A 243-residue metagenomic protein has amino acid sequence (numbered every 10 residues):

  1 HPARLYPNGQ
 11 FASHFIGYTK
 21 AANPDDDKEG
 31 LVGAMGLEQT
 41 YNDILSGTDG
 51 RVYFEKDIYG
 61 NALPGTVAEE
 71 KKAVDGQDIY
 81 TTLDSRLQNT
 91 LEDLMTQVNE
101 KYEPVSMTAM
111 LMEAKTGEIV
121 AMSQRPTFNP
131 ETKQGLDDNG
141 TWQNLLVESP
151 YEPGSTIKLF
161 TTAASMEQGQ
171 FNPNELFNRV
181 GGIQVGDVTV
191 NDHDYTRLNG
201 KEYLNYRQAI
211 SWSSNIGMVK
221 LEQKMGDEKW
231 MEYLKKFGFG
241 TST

Functional and structural regions predicted by a protein language model:
H1-G76: Small/polar-residue-rich segments within soluble enzyme cores
G9, S13-G17, M35, Q39 (+11 more regions): Solvent-exposed, polar/charged alpha-helical surfaces in well-ordered, non-transmembrane soluble domains, broadly
G9-H14, D75-I79, V105-T108, P173 (+1 more regions): Envelope-exposed proteins and targeting segments
H14-Y18, Y80-T82, T108-E113, V120-Q124: Soluble periplasmic/extracytoplasmic beta-strand elements of cell-envelope proteins
T19-A21, S85, T127: Non-catalytic surface loops within mature trypsin-like serine protease
D57-A68, E113-G154, F160-T243: Beta-lactam-recognizing serine transpeptidase/beta-lactamase-like catalytic domain environment
L63-M107, K115: Conserved, well-ordered alpha-helix/loop/beta-strand core segments that scaffold catalytic motifs
